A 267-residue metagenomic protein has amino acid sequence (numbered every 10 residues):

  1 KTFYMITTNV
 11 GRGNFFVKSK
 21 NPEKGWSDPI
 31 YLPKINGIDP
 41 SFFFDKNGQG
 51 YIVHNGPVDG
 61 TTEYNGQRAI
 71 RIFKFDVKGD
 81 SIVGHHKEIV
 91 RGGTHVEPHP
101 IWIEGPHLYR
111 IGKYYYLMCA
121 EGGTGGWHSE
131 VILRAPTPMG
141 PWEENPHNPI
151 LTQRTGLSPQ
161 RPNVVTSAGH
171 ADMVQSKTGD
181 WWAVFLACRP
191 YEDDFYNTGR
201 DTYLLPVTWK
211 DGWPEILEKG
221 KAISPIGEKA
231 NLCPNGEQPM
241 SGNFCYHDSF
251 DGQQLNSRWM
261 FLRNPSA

Functional and structural regions predicted by a protein language model:
K1-A267: Carbohydrate-active catalytic/glycan-binding domains of CAZyme proteins, especially the secreted or lumenal ectodomains
